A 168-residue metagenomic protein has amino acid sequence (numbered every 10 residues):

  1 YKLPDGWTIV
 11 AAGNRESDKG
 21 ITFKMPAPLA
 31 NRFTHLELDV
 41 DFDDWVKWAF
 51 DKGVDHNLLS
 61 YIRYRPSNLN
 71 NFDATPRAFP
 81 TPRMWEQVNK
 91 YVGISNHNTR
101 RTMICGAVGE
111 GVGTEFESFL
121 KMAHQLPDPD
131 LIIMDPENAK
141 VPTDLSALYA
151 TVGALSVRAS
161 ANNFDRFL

Functional and structural regions predicted by a protein language model:
Y1-L168: C-terminal regulatory/interaction module of P-loop NTP-utilizing enzymes
